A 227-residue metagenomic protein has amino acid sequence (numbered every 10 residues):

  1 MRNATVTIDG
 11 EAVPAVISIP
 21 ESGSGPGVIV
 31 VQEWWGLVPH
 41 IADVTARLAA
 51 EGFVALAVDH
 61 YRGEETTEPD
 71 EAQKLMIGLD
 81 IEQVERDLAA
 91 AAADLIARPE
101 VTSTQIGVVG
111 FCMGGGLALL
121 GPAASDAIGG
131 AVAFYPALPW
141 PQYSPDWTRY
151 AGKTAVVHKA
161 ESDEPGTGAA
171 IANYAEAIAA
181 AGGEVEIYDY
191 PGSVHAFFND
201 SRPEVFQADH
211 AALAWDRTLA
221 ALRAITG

Functional and structural regions predicted by a protein language model:
N3-V101, P145, F197-N199: Serine-hydrolase catalytic machinery in alpha/beta-hydrolase-like enzymes
P99-F111: Alpha/beta-hydrolase fold nucleophile elbow
G110-G114, A118: Gly/Ala-rich beta-loop-alpha elbow adjacent to hydrolase catalytic centers
A127-L138: A conserved short beta-strand
A151, V156-K159: Short beta-strand/loop motif that positions the catalytic acidic residue of the alpha/beta-hydrolase fold
S162-G166: Acidic catalytic loop of the alpha/beta-hydrolase fold
T167-A177: Short alpha-helix in the alpha/beta-hydrolase fold that links the catalytic acid
A181-G227: C-terminal catalytic histidine-bearing segment of alpha/beta-hydrolase fold enzymes
